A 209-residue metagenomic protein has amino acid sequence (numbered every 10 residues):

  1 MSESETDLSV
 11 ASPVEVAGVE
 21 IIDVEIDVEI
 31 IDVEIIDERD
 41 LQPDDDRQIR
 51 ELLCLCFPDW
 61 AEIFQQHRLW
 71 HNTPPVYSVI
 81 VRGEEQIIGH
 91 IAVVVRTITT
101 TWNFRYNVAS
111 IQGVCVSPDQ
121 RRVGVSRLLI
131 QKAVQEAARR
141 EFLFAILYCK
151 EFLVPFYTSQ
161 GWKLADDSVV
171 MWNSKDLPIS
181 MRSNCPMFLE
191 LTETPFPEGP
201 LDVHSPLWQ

Functional and structural regions predicted by a protein language model:
S2-L8, I31, E38-L41, A138 (+1 more regions): Terminal substrate-recognition subdomain of acyl/acetyltransferases
E38-C115: A conserved beta-strand-loop-helix scaffold within acyl/acetyltransferase catalytic domains
E84-Q86, D119, E190-P195: Short loop segments at secondary-structure junctions
V93-V95, I130-A133, D166-N173: Short acidic (Asp/Glu) patches
V116, R122-Q135: Conserved acetyl-CoA-binding loop-helix of GNAT-fold acetyltransferases
S117, K150: Residue-level recognition of the GNAT/N-acetyltransferase active site
Q135-C149: Conserved GNAT acetyl-CoA-binding A-motif
